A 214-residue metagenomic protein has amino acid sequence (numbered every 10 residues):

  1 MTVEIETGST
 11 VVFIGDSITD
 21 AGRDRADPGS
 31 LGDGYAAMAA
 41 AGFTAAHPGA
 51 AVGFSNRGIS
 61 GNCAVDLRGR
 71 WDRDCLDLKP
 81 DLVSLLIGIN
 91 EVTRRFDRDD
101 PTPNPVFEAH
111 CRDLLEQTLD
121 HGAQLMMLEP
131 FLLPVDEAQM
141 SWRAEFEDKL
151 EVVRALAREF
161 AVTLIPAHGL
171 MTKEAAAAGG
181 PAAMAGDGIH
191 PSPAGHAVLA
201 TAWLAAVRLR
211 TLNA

Functional and structural regions predicted by a protein language model:
V3-S30: Short glycine-rich His-centered loop
I5-T7, D33, M38-G53, N62-A214: Alpha-helical cap/lid subdomain in secreted, periplasmic, or secretory-pathway luminal O-acyl-processing enzymes
N56: A polyanion-binding, active-site-adjacent surface
I59: Conserved active-site regions of diverse hydrolases
